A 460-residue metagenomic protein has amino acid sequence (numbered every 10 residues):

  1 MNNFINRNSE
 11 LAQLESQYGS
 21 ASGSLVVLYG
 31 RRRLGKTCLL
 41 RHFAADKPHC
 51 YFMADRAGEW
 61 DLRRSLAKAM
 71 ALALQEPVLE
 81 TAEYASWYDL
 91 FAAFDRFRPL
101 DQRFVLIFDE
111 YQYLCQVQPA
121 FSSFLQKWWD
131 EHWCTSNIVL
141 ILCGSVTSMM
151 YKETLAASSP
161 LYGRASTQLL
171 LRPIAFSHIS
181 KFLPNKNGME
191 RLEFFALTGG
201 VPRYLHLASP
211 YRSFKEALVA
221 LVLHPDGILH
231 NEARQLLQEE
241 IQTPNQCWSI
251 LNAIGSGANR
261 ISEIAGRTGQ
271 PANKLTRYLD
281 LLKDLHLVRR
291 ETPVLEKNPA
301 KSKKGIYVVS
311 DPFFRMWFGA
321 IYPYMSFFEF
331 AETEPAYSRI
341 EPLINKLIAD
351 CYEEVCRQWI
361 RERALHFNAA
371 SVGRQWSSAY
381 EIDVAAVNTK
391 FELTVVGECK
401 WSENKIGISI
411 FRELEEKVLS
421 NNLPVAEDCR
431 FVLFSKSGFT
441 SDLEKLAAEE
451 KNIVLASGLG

Functional and structural regions predicted by a protein language model:
M1-S338: Phosphate-binding site recognition
K301-G460: A cross-kingdom feature that marks ATP-driven nucleic-acid transaction machinery
